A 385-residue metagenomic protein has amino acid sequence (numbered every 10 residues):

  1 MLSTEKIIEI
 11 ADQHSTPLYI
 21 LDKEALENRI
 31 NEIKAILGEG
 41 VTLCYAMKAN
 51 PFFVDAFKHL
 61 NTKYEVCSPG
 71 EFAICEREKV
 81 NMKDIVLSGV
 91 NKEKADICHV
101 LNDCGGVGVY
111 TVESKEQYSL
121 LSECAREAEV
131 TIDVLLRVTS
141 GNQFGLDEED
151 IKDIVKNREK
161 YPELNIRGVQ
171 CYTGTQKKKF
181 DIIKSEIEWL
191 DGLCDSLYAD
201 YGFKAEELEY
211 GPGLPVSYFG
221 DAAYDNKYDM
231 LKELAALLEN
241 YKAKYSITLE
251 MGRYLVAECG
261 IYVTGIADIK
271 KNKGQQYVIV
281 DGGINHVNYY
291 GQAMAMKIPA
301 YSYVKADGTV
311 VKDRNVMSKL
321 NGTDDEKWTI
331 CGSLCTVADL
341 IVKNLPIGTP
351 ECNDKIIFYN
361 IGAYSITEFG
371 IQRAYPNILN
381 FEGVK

Functional and structural regions predicted by a protein language model:
M1-K94, P346-S365, Q372, L379-N380: N-terminal capping/small domains of soluble enzymes
G38-E207: Active-site-proximal beta-alpha core segment in soluble small-molecule metabolic enzymes
T173-G174, L208-P215, M251-Y254: Glycine-rich beta-strand-to-loop/alpha-helix junction loops that act as flexible
K179-S185, S217-M230, A257-D268, K343-P346: Short glycine/threonine-rich loop-to-helix capping motif typified by GTGT followed within a few residues by an Asp-Pro
F203-A205, D225, D229-K242, V342-N360: Acidic/histidine-enriched ion/cofactor-binding microenvironments in catalytic or ligand-binding pockets
E209, L234-A235, T248-L249: Oxyanion-binding "anion nests"
S246-K385: Charged (often Lys/Glu-rich) extended helix/loop segments that serve as interaction or gating elements
